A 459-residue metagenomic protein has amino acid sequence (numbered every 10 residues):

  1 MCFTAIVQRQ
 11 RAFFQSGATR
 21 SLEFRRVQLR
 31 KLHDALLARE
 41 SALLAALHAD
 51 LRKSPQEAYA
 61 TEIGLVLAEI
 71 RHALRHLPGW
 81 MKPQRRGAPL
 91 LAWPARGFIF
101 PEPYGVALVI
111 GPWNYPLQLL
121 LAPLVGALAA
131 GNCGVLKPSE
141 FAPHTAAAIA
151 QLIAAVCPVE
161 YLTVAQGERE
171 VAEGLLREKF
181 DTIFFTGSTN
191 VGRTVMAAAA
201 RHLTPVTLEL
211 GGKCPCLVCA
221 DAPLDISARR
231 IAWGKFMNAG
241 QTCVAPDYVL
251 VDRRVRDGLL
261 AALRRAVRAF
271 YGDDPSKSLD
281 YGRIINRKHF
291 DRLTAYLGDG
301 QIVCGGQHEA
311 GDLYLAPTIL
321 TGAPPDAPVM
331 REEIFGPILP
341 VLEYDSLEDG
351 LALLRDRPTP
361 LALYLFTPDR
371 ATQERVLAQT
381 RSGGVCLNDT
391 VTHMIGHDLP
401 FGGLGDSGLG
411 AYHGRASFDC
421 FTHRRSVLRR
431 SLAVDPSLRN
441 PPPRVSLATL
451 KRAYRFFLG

Functional and structural regions predicted by a protein language model:
M1-F98: N-terminal Rossmann-like NAD(P)+-binding subdomain of aldehyde/semialdehyde dehydrogenases
F3, L22, E40, L224 (+3 more regions): Residues at or immediately preceding the N-termini of alpha-helices
A12-A18, V109, C216-V218, Y248-R253 (+4 more regions): Short, well-ordered beta-strand elements within core beta-sheets of diverse protein domains
A18, H33-L36, E40, L51 (+12 more regions): Structural signal for hydrophobic packing residues in well-ordered secondary-structure cores of soluble enzyme domains
S21, R268, Y314-G459: Conserved C-terminal structural/oligomerization subdomain of aldehyde/semialdehyde dehydrogenase
R25, I70, G131, L162 (+7 more regions): Residue-level signal for inorganic ion chemistry
P89-I226, Y344: Rossmann-like NAD(P) dinucleotide-binding subdomain of oxidoreductase/dehydrogenase enzymes
C157, N190-P324, L387, P436 (+2 more regions): ALDH superfamily catalytic-core signature
